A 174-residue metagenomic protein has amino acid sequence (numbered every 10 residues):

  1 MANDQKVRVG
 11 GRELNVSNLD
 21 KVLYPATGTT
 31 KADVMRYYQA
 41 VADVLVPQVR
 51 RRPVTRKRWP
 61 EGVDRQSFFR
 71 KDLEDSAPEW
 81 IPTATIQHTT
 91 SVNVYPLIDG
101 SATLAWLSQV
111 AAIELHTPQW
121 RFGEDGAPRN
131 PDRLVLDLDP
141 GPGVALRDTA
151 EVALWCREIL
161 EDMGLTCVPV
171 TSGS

Functional and structural regions predicted by a protein language model:
A2-E13, M35, A40-P142, L146 (+1 more regions): SsDNA-processing nucleotidyl-transfer enzymes
N15-T27: Acidic, metal-coordinating catalytic segment for phosphate/diphosphate chemistry, firing primarily on the Nudix
Y24, V46, R50, E161: Hydrophobic/aromatic-lined pockets within catalytic cores
T30-D33: Short, structural beta-strand-to-alpha-helix junction motif
W155-M163: Generic non-transmembrane alpha-helical segments
G164-P169: A short linear hydrophobic-aromatic micro-motif
T171-S174: Short, conserved phosphate-binding/catalytic loop or strand-edge motifs used in phosphoryl-/nucleotidyl-transfer
